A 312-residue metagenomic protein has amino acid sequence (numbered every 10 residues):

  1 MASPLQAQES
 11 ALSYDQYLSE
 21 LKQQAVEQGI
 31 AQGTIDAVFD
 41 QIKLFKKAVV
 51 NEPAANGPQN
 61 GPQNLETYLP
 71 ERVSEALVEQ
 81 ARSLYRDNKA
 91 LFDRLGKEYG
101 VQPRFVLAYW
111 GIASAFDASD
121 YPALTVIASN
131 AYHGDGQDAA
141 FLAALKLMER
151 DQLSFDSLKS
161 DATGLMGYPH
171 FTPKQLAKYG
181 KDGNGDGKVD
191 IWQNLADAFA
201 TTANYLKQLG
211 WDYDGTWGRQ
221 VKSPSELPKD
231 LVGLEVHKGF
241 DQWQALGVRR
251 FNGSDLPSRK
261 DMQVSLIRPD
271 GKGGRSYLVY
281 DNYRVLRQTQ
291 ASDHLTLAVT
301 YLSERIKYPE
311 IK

Functional and structural regions predicted by a protein language model:
M1-Q6: C-terminal segment of classical bacterial N-terminal signal peptides
Q8-D87, D93-G96: An acidic, Gly/Ser/Thr/Pro-rich helix-cap/linker signature
A25, D36-L44, G100-A115, A144-L147 (+1 more regions): Short, functionally critical alpha-helical segments immediately adjacent to catalytic or ligand/cofactor-binding
I35-G57, W110-S114, Y121-T125, Q220-S225: Acidic helix-start/capping segments at beta-turn-to-alpha-helix junctions
L44-N51, S114-P122, Y132-G134, R150-D156 (+2 more regions): Secretory-pathway/luminal and periplasmic proteins that interact with or process carbohydrate-rich
A123-M148, D182-G187: Acidic, His- and aromatic-enriched active-site or binding-groove loops in soluble protein domains that engage sugars
F155-M262: Flexible, glycine-rich surface segments
V221-K312: C-terminal soluble interaction/assembly domains
